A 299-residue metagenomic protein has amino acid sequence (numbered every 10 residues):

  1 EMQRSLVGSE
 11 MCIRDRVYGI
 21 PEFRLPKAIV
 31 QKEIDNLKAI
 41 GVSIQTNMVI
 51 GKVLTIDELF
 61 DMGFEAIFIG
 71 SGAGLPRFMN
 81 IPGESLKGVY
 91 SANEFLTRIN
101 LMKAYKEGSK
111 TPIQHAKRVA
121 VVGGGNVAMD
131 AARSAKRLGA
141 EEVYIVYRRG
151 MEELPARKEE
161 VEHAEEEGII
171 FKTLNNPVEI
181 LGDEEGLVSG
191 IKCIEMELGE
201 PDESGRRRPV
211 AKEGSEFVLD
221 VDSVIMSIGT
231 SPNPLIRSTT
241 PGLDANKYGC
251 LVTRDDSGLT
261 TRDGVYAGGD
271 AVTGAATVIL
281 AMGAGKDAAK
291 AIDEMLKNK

Functional and structural regions predicted by a protein language model:
E1-G8, I13: Single conserved hydrophobic/aromatic residue that forms the stacking wall/gate of nucleotide- or nucleobase-binding
E10, R14-A39, I44, A132-E179: Rossmann-like dinucleotide-binding cores of NAD(P)H-dependent redox enzymes
Q31-I81, E179-V188, K192, E197-E200 (+2 more regions): Feature captures the FAD/FMN-dependent oxidoreductase FAD-binding
I67-G70, S91, V121, M226: Redox-cofactor binding/interface segments in oxidoreductases and associated redox assembly factors
S85-A116, P201-A275: FAD-site-proximal beta/loop scaffold in flavoenzymes
Y105-A140: Rossmann-like NAD(P)H-binding beta-loop-alpha module
A271-N298: A conserved FAD-binding loop/helix module that cradles the flavin
